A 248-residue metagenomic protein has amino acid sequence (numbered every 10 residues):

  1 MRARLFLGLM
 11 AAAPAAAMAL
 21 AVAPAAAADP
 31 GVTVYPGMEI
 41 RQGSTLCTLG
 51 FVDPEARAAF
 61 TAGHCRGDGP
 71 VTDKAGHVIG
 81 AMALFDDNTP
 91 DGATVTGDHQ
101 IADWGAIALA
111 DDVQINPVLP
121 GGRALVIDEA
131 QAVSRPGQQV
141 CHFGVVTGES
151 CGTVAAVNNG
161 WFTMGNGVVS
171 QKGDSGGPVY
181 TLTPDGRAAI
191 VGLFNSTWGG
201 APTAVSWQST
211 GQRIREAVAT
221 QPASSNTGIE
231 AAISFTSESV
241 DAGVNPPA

Functional and structural regions predicted by a protein language model:
M1-A28: Secretory targeting and sorting signals
A12-A19, F51, A106, S196 (+1 more regions): Hydrophobic alpha-helical membrane segments, chiefly transmembrane helices and signal peptide h-regions, characterized
A15, A25, G31, A223 (+1 more regions): Generic low-complexity segments that are intrinsically disordered, proline-rich and/or Lys/Arg-biased
A21-T33, E39, G92: Cross-kingdom Sec-pathway N-terminal secretion signals
V32-T45, A59, N116-R123, V146-F235: Active-site region of chymotrypsin-like
G43-N158: Serine endopeptidase catalytic core focused on the charge-relay Asp
T94, L119-A130, G165-N166, F235 (+1 more regions): Second-shell loop/turn segments in exported
